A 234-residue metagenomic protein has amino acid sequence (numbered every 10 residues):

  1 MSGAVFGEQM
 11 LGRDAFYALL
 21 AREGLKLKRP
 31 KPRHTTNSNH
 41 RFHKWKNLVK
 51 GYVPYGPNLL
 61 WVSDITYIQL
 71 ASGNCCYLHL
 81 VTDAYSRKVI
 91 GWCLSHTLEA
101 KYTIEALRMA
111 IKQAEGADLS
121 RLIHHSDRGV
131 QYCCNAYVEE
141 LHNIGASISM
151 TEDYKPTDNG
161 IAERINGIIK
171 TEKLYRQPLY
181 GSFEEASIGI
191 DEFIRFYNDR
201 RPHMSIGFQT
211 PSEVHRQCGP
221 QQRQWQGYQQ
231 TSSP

Functional and structural regions predicted by a protein language model:
M1-P57, K155, T210-G219: Basic, flexible linker segments flanking DNA-binding modules in nucleic acid-interacting mobile-element proteins
Q9, A117-S120: Short helix-terminating capping/connector loops at secondary-structure junctions
F16, L20, V49, D64 (+11 more regions): Mobile genetic element proteins and their domesticated derivatives, centered on retroelements and DNA transposons
T36-H40, S126-R128, C134-V138, M150-T171 (+2 more regions): RNase H-like two-metal-ion nuclease catalytic core shared by retroviral integrases and related mobile-element nucleases
P54-I90, H96: An active-site-proximal beta-strand-loop segment
N74, W92-A117, C133: Active-site beta-loop-alpha junctions of metal-dependent nucleic acid enzymes, especially the RNase H-like/DDE
K88-W92, S149-T151, Y175-Q177: Short small-residue beta-strand/loop micro-motif enriched in glycine and branched aliphatics
H142-A146, I168-P234: C-terminal domain-tail junction helix/linker
